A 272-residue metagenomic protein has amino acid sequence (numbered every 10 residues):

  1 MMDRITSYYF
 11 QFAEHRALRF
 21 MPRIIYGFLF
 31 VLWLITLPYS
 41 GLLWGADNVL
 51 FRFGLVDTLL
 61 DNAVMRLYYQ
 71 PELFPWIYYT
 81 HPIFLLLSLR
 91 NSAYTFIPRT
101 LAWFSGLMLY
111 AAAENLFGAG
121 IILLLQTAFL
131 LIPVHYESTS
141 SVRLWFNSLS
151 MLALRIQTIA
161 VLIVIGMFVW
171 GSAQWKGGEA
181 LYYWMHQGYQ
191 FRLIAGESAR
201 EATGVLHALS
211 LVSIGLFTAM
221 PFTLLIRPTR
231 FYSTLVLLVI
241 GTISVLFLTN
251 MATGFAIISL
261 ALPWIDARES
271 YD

Functional and structural regions predicted by a protein language model:
M1-D272: Alpha-helical membrane-anchoring segments
